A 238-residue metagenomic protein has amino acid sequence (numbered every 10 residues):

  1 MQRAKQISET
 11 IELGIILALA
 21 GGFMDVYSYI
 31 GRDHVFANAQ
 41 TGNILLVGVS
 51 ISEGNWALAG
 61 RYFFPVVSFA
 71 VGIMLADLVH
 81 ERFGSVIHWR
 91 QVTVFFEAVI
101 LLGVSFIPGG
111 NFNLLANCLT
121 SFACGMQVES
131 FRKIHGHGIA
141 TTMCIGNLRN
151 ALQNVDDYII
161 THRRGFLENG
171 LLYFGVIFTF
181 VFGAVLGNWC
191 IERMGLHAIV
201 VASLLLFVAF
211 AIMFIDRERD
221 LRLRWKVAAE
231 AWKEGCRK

Functional and structural regions predicted by a protein language model:
M1-T10, R224: Short, Lys/Arg-rich, polar N-terminal cytosolic tail immediately upstream of the first transmembrane signal-anchor
T10-L58, Q127-L171: Small-residue-rich hydrophobic segments that form or flank transmembrane alpha-helices in multi-pass membrane proteins
L13-G21, F64, S68-G72, A76 (+7 more regions): Alpha-helical transmembrane segments in multi-pass membrane proteins
M74-I87, L186, I191: Helix-to-loop junctions at the C-terminal end of transmembrane segments in multipass secondary transporters
E81-F95, L196-A198: Cytoplasmic membrane-interface "Motif A"-like loop-to-helix N-cap segments of 12-TM Major Facilitator Superfamily
V94-V99, H197-M213: Symmetry-related core transmembrane helices of the 12-TM Major Facilitator Superfamily/SLC fold
A98-N113, M213-R217: C-terminal ends and interior cores of transmembrane alpha-helices in multi-pass membrane transporters/permeases
P108, L204-R224: Multi-pass alpha-helical transporter architecture, strongest for 12-TM Major Facilitator/SLC carriers used
